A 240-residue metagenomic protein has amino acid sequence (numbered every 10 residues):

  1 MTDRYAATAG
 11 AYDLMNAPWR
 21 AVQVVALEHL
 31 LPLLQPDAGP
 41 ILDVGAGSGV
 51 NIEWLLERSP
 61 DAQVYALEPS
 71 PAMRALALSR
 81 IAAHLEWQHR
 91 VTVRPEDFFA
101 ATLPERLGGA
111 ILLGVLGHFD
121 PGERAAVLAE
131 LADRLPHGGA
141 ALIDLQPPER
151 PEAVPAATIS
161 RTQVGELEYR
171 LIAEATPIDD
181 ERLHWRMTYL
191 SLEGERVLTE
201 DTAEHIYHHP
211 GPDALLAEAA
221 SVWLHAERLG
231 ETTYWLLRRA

Functional and structural regions predicted by a protein language model:
M1-A38: Conserved class I S-adenosyl-L-methionine
A38-G47: Conserved class I S-adenosyl-L-methionine
G49-A100: Class I SAM-dependent methyltransferase SAM/SAH-binding core
T102-A110: A short acidic, Gly/Pro-enriched loop at the edge of an enzyme's catalytic core that lines a small-molecule cofactor
A125-H137: A short glycine-rich, Lys/Arg-flanked "PGG" loop and its adjoining helix->strand segment in the class I
G138-L145: Conserved beta-strand signature within the Rossmann-like core of class I S-adenosyl-L-methionine
L145-P210: SAM-dependent methyltransferase
H208-A240: C-terminal lobe and adjacent flexible extensions of AdoMet/dcAdoMet transferase-like proteins
